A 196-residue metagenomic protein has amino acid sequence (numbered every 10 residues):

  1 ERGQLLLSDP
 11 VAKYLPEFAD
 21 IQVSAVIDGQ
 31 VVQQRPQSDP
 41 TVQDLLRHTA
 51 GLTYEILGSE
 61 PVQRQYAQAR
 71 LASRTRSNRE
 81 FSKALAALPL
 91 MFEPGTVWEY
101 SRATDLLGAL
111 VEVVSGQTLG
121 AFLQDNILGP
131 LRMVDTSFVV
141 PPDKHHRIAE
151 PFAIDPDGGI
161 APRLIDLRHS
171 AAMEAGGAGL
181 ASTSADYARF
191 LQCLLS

Functional and structural regions predicted by a protein language model:
K13-S196: Short, surface-exposed loop or secondary-structure junction motifs that flank catalytic or metal-binding residues
